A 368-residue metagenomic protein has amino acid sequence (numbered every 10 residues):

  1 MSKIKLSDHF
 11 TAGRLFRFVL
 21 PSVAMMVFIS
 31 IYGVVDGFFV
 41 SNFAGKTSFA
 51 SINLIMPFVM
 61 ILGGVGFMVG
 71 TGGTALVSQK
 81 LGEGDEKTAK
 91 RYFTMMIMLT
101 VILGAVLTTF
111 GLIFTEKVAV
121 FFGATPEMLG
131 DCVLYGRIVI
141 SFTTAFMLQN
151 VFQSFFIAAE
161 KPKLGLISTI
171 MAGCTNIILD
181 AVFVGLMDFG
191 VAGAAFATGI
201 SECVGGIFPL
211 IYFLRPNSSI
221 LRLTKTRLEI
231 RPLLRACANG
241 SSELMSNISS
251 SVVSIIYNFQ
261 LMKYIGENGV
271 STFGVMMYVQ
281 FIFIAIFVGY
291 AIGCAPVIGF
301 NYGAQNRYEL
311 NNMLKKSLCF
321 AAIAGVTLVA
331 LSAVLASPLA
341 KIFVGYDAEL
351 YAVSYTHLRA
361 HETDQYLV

Functional and structural regions predicted by a protein language model:
M1-F18, T198, P209-S250: Interhelical loop/hinge segments that connect adjacent transmembrane helices in multipass membrane
D8-T11, G173-I207, A336-P338: Membrane-interface helix-loop junctions in multi-pass transport and translocation proteins
G13-T74, S241-M262: Signature of the first transmembrane helix
I31-F49, A119-P126, V182-F189, S251-Y278 (+3 more regions): Helix-terminus/linker motif at the lipid-water interface of multi-pass membrane proteins
F38, T108-I113, I177, A181 (+3 more regions): Membrane-embedded alpha-helical segments of multi-pass transporters/permeases
F49-T109, F146-G165, T272-A336: Small-residue-rich hydrophobic transmembrane alpha-helices
V106-R137, V329-A348: Short membrane-interface helical motifs at transmembrane helix boundaries in multi-pass membrane transporters
T356-T363: Conserved small/polar residues in nucleotide/adenosyl-binding loops
